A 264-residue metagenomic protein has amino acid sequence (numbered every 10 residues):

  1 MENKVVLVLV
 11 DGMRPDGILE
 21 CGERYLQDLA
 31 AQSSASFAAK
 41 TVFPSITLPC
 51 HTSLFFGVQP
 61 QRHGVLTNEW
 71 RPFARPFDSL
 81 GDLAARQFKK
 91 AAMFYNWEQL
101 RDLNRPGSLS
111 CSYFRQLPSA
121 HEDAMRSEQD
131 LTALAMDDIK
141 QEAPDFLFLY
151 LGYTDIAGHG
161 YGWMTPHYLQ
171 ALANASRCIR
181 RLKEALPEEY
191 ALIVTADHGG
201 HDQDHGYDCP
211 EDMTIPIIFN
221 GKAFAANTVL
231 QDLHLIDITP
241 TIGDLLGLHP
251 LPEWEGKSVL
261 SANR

Functional and structural regions predicted by a protein language model:
M1-R264: Feature captures the catalytic ectodomains and active-site-proximal regions of enzymes that hydrolyze or transfer
